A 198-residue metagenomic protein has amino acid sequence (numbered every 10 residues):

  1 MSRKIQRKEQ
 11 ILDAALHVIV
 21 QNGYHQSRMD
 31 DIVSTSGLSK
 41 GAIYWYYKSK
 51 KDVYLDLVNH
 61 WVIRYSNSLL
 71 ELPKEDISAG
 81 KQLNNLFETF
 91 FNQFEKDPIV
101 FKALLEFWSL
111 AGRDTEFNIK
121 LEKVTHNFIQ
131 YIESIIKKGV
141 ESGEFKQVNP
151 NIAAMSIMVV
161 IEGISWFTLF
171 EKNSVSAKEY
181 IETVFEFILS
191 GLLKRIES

Functional and structural regions predicted by a protein language model:
M1-Q6, I196-S198: N-terminal intrinsically disordered/low-complexity leader segments
R7-A15, I32, L57, W61 (+2 more regions): Generic hydrophobic, amphipathic alpha-helix propensity
Q10, V18-D52, D56-L57: Helix-turn-helix
I11-I19, F90, I188: Short hydrophobic clusters on alpha-helical segments that form packing/core surfaces in small helical domains
D56, L70-V100, A153-I157, K178-I181 (+1 more regions): Hydrophobic alpha-helical connector segments
E71, K96-I99, T115-E141, N151-M155 (+1 more regions): Amphipathic alpha-helical packing segments from all-alpha helical-bundle domains
L72-P73, E88-E95, L104-G112, F187-L192: Helix-loop "lid/cap" segments that line or gate small-molecule binding pockets
N85-N92, I129-K138, V160, E171-S198: C-terminal peripheral helix-coil segments that are non-catalytic and often amphipathic
